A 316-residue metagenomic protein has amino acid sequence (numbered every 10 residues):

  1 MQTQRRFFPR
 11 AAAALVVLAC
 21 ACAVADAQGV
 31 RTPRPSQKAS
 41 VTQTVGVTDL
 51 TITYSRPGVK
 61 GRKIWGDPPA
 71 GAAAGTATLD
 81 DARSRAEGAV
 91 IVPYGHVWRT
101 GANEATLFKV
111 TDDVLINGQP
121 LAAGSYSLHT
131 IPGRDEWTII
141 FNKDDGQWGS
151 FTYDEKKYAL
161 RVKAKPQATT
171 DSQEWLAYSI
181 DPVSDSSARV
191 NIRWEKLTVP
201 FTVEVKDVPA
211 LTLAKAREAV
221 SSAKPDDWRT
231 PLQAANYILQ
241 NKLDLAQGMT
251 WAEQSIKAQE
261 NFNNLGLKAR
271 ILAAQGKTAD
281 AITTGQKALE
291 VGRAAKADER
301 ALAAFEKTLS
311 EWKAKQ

Functional and structural regions predicted by a protein language model:
Q2-A14: Bacterial N-terminal signal peptides that target proteins for export
A11-A23: Bacterial N-terminal signal peptides
V24-G29: Boundary at the C-terminal end of the N-terminal hydrophobic targeting segment
R34-G66: Mature N-terminal segment immediately following signal peptide/propeptide cleavage in secreted/periplasmic
T53-A123, H129-D227, Q259: Extended, well-structured beta-strand/loop surface patches that form recognition or cofactor-anchoring regions within
A216-K277, K287-A294, K307: Alpha-helical adaptor scaffolds
F305-K315: Short, low-complexity, Pro/Ser/Thr/Gly-rich segments in the mature regions of secreted, periplasmic
